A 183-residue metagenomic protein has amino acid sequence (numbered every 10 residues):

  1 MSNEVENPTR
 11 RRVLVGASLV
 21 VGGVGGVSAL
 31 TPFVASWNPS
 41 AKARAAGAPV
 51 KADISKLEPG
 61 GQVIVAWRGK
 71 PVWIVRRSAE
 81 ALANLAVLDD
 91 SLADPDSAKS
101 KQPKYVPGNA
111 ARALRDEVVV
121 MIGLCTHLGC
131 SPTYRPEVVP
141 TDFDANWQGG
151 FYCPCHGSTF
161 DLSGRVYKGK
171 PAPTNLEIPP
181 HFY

Functional and structural regions predicted by a protein language model:
S2-V21: N-terminal secretory signal peptides and thylakoid transit peptides that target proteins across membranes
N7, K51-D53, S131, D161: Poly-acidic low-complexity segments
T9-R10, V65, M121: Generic detector of short, well-ordered, non-transmembrane alpha-helical segments enriched in hydrophobic residues
G16, G26-K70: C-terminal segment of N-terminal export signals and the immediately downstream linker at the start of the mature
G23-G26, T174: Active-site-proximal structural scaffolding
I54, W67, V75-R76, I122 (+1 more regions): Pocket-edge structural micro-motifs
G60-G108: Extracytoplasmic/periplasmic/luminal assembly and interaction segments in envelope/secretory/respiratory proteins
D90-Y183: Rieske [2Fe-2S] iron-sulfur-binding domain
